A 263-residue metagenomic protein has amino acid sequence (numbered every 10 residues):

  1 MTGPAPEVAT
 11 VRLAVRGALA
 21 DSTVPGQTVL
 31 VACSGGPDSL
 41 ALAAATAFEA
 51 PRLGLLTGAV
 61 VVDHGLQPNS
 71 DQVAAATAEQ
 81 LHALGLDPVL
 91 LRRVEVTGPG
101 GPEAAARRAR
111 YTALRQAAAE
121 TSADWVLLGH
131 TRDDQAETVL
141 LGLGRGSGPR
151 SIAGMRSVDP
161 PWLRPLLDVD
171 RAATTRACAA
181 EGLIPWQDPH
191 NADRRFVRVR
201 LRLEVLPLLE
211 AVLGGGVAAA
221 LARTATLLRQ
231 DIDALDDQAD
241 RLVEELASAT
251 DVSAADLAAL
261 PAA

Functional and structural regions predicted by a protein language model:
M1-P207: Core alpha/beta nucleotide-donor-binding catalytic domains of modification enzymes
V197-A263: ATP/NTP-dependent adenylation/nucleotidyl-transfer catalytic domains that generate, transfer, or process NMP-activated
